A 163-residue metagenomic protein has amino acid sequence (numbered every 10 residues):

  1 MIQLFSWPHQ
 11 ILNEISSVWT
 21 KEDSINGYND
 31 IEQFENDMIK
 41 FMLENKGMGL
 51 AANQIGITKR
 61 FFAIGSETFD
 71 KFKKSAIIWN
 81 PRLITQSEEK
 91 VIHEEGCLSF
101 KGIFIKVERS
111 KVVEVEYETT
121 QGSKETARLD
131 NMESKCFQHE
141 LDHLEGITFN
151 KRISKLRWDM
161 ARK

Functional and structural regions predicted by a protein language model:
M1-K163: Positively charged
